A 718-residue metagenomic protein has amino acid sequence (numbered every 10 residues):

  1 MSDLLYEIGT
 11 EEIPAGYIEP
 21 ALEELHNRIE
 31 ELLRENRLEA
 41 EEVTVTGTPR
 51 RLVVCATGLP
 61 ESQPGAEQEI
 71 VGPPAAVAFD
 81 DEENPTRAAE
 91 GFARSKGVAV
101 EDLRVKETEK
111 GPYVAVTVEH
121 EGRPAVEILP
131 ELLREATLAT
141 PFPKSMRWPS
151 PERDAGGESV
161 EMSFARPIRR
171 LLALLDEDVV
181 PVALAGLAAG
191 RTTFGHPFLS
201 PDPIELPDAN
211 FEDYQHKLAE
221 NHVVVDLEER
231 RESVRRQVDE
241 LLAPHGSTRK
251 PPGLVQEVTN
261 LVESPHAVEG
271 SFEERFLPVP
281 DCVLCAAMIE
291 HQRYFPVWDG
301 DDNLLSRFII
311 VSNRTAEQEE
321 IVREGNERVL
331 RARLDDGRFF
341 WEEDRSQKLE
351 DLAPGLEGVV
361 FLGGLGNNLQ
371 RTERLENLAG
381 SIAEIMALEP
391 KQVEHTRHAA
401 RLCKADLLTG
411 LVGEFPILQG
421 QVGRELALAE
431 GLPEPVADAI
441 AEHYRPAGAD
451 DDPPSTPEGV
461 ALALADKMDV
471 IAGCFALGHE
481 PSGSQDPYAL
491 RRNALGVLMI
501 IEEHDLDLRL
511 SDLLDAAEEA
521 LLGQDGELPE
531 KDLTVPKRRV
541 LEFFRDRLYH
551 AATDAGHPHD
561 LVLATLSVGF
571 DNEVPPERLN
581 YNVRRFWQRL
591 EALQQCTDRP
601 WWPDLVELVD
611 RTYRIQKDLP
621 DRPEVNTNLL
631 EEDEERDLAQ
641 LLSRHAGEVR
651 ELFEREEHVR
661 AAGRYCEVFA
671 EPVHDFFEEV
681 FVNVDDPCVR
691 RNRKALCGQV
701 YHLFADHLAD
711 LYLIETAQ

Functional and structural regions predicted by a protein language model:
M1-Q718: Amphipathic alpha-helical "coupling" segments that flank catalytic cores
